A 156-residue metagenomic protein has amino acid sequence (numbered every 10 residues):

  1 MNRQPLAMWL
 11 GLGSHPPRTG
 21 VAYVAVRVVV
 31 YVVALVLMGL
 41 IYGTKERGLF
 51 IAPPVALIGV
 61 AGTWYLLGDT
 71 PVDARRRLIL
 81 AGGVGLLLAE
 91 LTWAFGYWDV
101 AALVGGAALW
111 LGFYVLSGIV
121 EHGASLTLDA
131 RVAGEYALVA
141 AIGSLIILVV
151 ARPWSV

Functional and structural regions predicted by a protein language model:
M1-V29, V33-K45: Membrane-interface helix-loop-helix junctions at boundaries between adjacent transmembrane segments
N2-H15, A61-D73, S117-T127: C-terminal ends of transmembrane helices
H15-V29, R75-V84, A108, R131-L138: Cytoplasmic-side transmembrane-helix entry/capping segments in multi-pass membrane proteins
L40-G48, G68-A74, A94-A101: Membrane-interface helix caps and helix-loop-helix hairpins in membrane proteins
G43-L57, D99-G112: Structural signature of hydrophobic alpha-helical transmembrane segments
G85-L88, G105-V120: Hydrophobic alpha-helical membrane segments
V120-A141: Interfacial loop-to-transmembrane junctions
I147-V156: Juxtamembrane boundary at the C-terminal end of a transmembrane helix
